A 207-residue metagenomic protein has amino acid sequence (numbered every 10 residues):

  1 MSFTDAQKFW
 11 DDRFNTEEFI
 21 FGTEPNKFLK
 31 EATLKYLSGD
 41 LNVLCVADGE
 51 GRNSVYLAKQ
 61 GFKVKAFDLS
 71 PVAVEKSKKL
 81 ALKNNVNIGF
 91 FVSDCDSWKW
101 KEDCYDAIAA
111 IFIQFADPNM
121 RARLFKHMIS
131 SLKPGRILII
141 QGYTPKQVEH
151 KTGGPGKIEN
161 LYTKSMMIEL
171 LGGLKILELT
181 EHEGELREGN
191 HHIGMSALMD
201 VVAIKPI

Functional and structural regions predicted by a protein language model:
M1-S38: Conserved class I S-adenosyl-L-methionine
S70-V72: Conserved SAM/SAH-binding beta-strand->alpha-helix loop
S77-K78: Conserved SAM-binding loop
N84-D96: Conserved SAM-binding strand-loop segment of SAM-dependent methyltransferases
W98-A107: A short acidic, Gly/Pro-enriched loop at the edge of an enzyme's catalytic core that lines a small-molecule cofactor
F115-M128: A short, conserved alpha-helix within the catalytic core of class I
G135-G142: Conserved beta-strand signature within the Rossmann-like core of class I S-adenosyl-L-methionine
E159-T180, D200: Short alpha-helix
